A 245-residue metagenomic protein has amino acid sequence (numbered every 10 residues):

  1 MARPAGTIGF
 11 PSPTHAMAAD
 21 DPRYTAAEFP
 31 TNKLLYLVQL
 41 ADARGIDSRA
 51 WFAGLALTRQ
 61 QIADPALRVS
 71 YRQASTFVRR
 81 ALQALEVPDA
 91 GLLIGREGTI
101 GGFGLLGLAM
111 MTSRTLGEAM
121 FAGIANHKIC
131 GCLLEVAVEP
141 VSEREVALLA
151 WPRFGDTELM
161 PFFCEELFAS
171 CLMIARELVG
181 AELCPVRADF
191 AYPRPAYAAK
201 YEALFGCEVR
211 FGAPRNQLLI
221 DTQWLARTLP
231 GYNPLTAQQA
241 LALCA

Functional and structural regions predicted by a protein language model:
M1-A147: N-terminal low-complexity or simple alpha-helical regulatory segments that function as activation/interaction modules
R23, A27-T31, A53, S113 (+2 more regions): Conserved binding/catalytic microenvironments
A41, F52, A175-R176, E202: Hydrophobic alpha-helix position signal
V78, M120, F168-L172, C244: Hydrophobic alpha-helical core bundles mediating ligand binding, dimerization, or RNAP-core interactions
F103-M110, R153-E158, L225-A226, C244-A245: Short hinge/gating elements
A119, L167-S170, Y197, T236: Internal, well-ordered alpha-helical segments in soluble enzyme and binding-protein domains
P195, K200-A245: Extended mid-to-C-terminal alpha-helical interaction segments
